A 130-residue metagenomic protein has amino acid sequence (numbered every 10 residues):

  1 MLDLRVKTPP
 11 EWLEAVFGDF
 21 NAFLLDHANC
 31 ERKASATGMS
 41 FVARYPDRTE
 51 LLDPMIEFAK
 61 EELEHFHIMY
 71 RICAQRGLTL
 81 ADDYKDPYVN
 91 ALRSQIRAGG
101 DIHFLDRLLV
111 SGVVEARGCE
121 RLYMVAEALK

Functional and structural regions predicted by a protein language model:
M1-K130: Non-heme di-metal
